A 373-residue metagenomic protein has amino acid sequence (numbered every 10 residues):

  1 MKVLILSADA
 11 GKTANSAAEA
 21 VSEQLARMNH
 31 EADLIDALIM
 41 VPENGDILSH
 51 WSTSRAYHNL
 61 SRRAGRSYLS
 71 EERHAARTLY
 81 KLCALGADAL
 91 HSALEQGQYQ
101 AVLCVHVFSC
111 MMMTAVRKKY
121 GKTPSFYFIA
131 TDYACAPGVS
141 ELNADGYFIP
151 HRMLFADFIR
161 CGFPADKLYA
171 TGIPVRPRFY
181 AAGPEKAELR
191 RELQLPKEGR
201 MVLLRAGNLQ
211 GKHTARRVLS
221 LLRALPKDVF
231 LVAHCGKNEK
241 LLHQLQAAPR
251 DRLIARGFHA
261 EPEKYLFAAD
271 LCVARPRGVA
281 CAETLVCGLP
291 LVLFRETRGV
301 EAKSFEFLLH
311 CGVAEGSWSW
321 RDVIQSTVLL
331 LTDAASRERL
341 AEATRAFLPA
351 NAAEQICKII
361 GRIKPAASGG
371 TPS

Functional and structural regions predicted by a protein language model:
D9-K12, A17, S67-G162, K167: Active-site and donor-binding regions of nucleotide-sugar-utilizing enzymes
A20-E95: Conserved N-terminal ligand/cofactor-binding loop architecture of enzyme catalytic domains
D145-N208, N238: A nucleotide-sugar donor-handling region in carbohydrate enzymes
L195-A269: Donor-nucleotide binding loops and adjacent catalytic segments primarily of GT-B fold Leloir glycosyltransferases
F267-R277: Acidic donor-binding loop of glycosyltransferase active sites
L309-E315, S319-S336: C-terminal "capping" alpha-helix adjacent to the active site of nucleotide-linked donor transferases in cell-envelope
S336-A350: A short, well-ordered alpha-helix in the C-terminal region of glycosyltransferases
P349-S373: C-terminal alpha-helical cap of glycosyltransferases
